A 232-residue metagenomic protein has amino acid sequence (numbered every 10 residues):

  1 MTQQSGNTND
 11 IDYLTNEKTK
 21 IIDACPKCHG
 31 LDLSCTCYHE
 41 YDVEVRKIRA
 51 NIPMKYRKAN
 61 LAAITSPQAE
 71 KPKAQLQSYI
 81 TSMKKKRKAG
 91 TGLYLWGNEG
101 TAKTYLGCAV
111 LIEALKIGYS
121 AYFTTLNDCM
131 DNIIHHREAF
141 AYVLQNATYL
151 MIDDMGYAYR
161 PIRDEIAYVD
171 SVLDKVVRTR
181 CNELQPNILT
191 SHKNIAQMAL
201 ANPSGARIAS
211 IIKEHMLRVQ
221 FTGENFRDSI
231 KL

Functional and structural regions predicted by a protein language model:
M1-S78, R218-V219, G223, R227-L232: A short, basic N-terminal segment
P72-Q77, W96, L111-A147, Y159 (+1 more regions): Short glycine-rich substrate-engagement loop in P-loop NTPases that contacts/grips substrate
A74-K88: Short, surface-exposed polybasic-and-hydrophobic patches located at secondary-structure transitions
K85-G107: Walker A/P-loop nucleotide-binding motif
K85-R87, K116, Y142-Q145, R178-E183 (+1 more regions): Conserved catalytic network of the ASCE P-loop NTPase/AAA+ motor domain
G90-Y94, Y149, P186-I188: Residue-level preference for the first positions of well-ordered beta-strands
C129-D131, Y157-L232: Replace "adjacent to P-loop NTPase cores in ATP/GTP-dependent enzymes" with "adjacent to NTP-binding cores
D153-M155: Walker B catalytic acidic pair
